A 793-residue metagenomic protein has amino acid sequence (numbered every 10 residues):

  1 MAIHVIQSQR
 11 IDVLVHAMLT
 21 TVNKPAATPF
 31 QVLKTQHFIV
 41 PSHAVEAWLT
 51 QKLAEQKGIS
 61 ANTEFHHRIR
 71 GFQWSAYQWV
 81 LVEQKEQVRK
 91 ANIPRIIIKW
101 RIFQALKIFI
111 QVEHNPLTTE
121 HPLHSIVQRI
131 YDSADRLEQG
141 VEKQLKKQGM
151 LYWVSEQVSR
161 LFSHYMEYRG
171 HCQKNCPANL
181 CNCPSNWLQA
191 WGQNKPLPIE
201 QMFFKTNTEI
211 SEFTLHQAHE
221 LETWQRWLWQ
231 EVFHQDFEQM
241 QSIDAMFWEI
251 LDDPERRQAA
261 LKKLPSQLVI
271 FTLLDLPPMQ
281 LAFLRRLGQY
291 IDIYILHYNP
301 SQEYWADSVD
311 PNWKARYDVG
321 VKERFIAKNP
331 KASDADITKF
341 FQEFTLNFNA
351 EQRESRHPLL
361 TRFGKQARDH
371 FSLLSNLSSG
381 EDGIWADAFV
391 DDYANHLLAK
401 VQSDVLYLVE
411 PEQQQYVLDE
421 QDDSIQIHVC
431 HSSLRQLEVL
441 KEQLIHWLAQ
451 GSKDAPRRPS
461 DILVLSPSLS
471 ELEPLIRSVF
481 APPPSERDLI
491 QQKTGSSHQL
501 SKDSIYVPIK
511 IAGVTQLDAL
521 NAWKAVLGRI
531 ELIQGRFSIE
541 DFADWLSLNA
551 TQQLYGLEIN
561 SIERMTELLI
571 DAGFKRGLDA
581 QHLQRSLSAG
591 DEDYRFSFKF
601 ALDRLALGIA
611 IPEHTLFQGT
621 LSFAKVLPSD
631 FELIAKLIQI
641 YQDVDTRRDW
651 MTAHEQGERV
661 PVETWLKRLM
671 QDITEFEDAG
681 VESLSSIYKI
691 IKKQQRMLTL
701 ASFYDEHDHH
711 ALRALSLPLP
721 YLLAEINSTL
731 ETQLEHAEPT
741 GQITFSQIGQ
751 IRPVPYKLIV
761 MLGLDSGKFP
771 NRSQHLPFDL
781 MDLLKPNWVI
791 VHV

Functional and structural regions predicted by a protein language model:
M1-V793: Polyanion-engaging groove/track-forming segments
